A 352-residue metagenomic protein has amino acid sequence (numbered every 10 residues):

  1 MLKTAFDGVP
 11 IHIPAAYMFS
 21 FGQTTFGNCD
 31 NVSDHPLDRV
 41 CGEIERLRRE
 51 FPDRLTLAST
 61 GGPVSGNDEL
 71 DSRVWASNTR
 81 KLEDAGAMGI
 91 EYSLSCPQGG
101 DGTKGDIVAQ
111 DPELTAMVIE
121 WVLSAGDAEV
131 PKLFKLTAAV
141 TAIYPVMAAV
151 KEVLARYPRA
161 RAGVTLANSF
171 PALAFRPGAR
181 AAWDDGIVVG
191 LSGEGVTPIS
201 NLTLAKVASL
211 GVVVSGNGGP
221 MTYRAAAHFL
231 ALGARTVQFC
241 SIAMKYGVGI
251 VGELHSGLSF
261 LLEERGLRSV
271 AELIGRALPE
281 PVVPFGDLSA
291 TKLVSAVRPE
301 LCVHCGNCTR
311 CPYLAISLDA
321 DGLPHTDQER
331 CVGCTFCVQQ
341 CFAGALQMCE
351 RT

Functional and structural regions predicted by a protein language model:
M1-A160, A182: Active-site entrance/lid segments in N-terminal catalytic domains of soluble metabolic enzymes
M1-F6, G89-C96, P158-R159, G163-F170 (+2 more regions): Glycine-rich phosphate-binding active-site loops on the catalytic face of alpha/beta enzymes
V9-G22, L173-V189, L230-A231, I242-L267: C-terminal helical cap(s) of enzyme catalytic domains, especially alpha/beta-barrels
P52, P198-A225, G286-E300, Y313: Active-site/ligand-binding-proximal alpha/beta "capping" segment
R73-K81, V140-V153, A205, S209-V213 (+1 more regions): Catalytic cores of alpha/beta
P97-D111, V146-V212, Y246, R298: Glycine/Thr-rich beta-alpha phosphate-binding loop at enzyme active sites
T197, S256-C305, C349-T352: Extended, intrinsically disordered, low-complexity segments
G306-H325, F336-R351: Iron-sulfur cluster-binding cysteine motifs and their immediate structural context in ferredoxin-like electron-transfer
